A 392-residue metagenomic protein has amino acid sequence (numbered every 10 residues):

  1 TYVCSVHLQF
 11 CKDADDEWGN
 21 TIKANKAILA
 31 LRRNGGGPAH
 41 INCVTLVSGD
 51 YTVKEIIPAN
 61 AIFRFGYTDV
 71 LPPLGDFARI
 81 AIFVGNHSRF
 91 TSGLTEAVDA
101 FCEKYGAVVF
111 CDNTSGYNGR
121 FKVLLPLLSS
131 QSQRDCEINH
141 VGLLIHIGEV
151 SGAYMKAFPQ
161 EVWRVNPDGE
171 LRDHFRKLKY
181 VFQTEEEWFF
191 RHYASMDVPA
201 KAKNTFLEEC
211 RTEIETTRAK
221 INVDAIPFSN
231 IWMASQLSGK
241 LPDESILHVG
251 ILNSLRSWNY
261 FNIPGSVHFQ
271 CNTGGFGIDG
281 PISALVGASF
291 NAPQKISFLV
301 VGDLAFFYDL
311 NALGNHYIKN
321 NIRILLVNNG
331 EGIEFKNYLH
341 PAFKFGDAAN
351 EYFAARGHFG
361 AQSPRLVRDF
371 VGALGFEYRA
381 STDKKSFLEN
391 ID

Functional and structural regions predicted by a protein language model:
T1, K26, Y260-D392: Thiamine diphosphate
T1-K26, C111-C210, H316-Y317, I324 (+3 more regions): Glycine-rich, acidic loop regions that bind phosphate or pyrophosphate groups
Y2-P58, D135-E161, H358-D392: Structural signature of the thiamine diphosphate
Q9, H40-V44, F83-G85, H146-G148 (+4 more regions): Short beta-strand segments
I28-G35, V70-I80, F101, L237-D243 (+1 more regions): Glycine-rich phosphate/diphosphate-binding loops that line cofactor/substrate pockets in enzymes
C43-G49, N86-S88, T114-S115, G169 (+2 more regions): Glycine-rich beta-alpha junction loops
V84-W163, P167, L171, P264-Q294 (+3 more regions): Glycine-rich, anion-gripping cofactor-binding loops and their flanking helix/strand elements in enzyme active sites
R211-Q294: Active-site diphosphate/adenylate-binding microenvironment
